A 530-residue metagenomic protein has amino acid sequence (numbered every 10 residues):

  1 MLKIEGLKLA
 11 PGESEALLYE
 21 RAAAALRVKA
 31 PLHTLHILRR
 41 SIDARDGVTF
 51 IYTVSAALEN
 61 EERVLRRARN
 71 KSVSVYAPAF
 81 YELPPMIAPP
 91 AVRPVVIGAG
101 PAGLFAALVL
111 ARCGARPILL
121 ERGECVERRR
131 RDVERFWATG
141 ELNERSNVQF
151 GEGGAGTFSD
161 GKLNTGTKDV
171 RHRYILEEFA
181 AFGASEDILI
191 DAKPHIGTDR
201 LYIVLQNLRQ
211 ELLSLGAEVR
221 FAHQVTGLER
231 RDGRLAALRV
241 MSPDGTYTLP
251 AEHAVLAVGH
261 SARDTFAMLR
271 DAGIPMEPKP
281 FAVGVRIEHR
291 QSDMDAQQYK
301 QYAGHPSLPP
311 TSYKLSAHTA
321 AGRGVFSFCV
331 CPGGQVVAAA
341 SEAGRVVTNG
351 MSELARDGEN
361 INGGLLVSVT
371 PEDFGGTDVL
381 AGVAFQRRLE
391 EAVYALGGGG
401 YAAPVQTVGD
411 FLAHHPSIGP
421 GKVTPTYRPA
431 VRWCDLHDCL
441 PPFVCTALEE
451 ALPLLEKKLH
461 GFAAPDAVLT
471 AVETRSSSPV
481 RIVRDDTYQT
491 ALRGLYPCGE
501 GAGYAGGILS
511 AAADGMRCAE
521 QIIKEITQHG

Functional and structural regions predicted by a protein language model:
M1-V48, V54-F158, K162-G530: Residues forming the flavin
